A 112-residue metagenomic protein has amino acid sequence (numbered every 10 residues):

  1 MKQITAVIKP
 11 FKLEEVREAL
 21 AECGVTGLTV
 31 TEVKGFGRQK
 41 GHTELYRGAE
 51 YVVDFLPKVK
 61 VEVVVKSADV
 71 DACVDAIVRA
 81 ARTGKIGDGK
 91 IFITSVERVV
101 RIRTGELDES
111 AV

Functional and structural regions predicted by a protein language model:
M1-V112: Positively charged, small/polar-rich N-terminal and surface patches that mediate targeting and assembly and bind
